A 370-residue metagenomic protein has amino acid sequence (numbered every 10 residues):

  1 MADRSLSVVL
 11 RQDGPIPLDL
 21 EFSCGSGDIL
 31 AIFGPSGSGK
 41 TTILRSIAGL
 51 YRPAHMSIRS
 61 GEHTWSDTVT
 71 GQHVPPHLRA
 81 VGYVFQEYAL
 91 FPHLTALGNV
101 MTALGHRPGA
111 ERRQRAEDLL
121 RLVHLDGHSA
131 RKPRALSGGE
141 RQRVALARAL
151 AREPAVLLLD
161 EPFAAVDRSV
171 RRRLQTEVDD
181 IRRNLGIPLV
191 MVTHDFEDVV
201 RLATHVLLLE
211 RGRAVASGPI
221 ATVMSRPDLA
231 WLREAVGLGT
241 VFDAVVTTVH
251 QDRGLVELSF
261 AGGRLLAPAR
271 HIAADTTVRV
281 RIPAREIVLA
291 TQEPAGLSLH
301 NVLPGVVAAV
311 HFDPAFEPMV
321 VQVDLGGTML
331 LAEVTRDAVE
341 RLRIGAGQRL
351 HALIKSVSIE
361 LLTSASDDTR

Functional and structural regions predicted by a protein language model:
H63-T68, E111-H128, D179-D180: Conserved ABC ATPase "signature" region
W65-G82, H106, A110-Q114: ABC ATPase NBD coupling module
L94-A103: Short coil-to-helix segment of the ABC ATPase nucleotide-binding domain corresponding to the Q-loop/switch region
K132-L136, E140: Conserved ABC ATPase signature
A151-A155: A short, proline-enriched helix->beta-strand linker immediately N-terminal to the Walker B motif in ABC-type P-loop
R183, T193-G263, R285: Internal alpha/beta loop-helix hairpins
R264-F312, P318, M329, E333-R370: Glycine/charge-rich catalytic "coupling/switch" loops of P-loop NTPases
